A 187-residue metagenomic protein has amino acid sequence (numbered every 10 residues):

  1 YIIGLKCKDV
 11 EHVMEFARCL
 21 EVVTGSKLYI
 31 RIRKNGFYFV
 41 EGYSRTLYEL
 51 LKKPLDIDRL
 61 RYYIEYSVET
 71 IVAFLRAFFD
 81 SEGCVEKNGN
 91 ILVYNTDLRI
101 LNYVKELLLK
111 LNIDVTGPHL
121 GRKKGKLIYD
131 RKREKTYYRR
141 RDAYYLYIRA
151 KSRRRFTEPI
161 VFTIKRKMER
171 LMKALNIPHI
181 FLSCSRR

Functional and structural regions predicted by a protein language model:
Y1-R187: Internal intein/HINT superfamily modules and their associated LAGLIDADG
